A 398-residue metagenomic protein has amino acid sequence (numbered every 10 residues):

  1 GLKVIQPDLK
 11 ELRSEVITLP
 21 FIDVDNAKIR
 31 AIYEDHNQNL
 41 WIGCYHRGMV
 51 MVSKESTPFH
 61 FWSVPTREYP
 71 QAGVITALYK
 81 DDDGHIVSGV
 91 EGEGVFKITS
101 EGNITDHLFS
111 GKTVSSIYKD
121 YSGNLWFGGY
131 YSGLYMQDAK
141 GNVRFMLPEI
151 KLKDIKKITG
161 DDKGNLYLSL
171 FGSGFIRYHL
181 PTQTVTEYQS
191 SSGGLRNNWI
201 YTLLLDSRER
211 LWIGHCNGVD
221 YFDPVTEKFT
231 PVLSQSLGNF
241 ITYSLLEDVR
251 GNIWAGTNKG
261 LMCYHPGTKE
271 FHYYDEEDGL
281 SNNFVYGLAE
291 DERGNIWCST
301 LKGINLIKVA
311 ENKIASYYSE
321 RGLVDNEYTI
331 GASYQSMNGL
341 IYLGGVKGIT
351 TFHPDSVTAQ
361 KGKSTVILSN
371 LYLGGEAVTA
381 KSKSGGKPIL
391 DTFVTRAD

Functional and structural regions predicted by a protein language model:
G1-K3, Y45-M49, E91-V95, Y130-L134 (+5 more regions): Loop/turn residues immediately N-terminal
Q6-K10, S53-T57, T99-G102, Q137-G141 (+5 more regions): Short loop/turn segments that connect beta-strands within beta-propeller blades
L12-E34, G43-K54, F59-Y79, F109 (+6 more regions): Residue-level "micro-hotspots" composed of small/polar
E34-N37, K80-D83, K119-S122, G160-K163 (+4 more regions): Residue-level detector of Asp-centered blade-edge/turn motifs that repeat once per structural unit in beta-propeller
N39-I42, H85-S88, N124-F127, N165-Y167 (+4 more regions): Conserved beta-propeller blade signature
H107-L108, M146-P148, Y188, Y274: Short C-terminal beta-strands that terminate individual repeats in beta-propeller domains, predominantly WD40 blades
L195, W199-Y201, G214: Solenoidal tandem-repeat scaffolds enriched in leucines and small polar residues
